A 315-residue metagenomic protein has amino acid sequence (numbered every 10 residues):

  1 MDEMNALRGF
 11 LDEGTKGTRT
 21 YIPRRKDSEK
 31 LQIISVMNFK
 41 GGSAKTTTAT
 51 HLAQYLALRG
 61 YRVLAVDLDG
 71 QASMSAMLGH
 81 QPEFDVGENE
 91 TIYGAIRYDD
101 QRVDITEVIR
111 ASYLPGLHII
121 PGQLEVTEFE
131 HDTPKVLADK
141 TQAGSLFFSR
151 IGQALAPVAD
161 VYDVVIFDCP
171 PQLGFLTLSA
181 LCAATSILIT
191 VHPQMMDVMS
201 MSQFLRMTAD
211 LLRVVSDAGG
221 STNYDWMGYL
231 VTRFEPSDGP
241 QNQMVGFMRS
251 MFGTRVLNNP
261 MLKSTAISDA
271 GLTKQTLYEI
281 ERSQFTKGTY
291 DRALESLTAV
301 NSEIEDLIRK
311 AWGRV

Functional and structural regions predicted by a protein language model:
M1-V315: P-loop NTP-binding core
